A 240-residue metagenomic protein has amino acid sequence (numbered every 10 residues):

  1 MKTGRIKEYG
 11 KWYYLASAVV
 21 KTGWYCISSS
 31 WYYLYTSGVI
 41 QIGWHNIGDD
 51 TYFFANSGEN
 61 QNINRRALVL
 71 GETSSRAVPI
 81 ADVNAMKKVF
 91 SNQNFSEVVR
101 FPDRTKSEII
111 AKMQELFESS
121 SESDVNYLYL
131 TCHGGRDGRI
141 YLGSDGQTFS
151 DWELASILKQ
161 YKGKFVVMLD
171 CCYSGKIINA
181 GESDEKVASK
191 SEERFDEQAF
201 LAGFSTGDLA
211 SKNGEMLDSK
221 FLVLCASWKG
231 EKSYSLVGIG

Functional and structural regions predicted by a protein language model:
M1-I63: Extracellular adhesion/carbohydrate-binding repeat motifs centered on closely spaced tryptophans
R5, A67-V69, E97-R100, A210-G214 (+1 more regions): Conserved beta-strand scaffold positions in the cores of enzyme catalytic domains, especially in NTP/NDP-utilizing
T36, N56, D103, A226-W228: Active-site donor-binding loop signature of nucleotide-sugar glycosyltransferases
Q61-Y127, T131-R136: Boundary/activation segment at the start of structured domains
N62-I63, S119-S123, Q160, I177 (+1 more regions): Extracellular/periplasmic catalytic domains that process cell-envelope and extracellular macromolecules
K87, M113-E122, D151-Y161, E182: Mature extracellular/periplasmic domains of secretome proteins
T131-K162, I178-A180: A short, glycine/acidic-enriched catalytic loop
V166-M168, Y173-G240: Active-site-proximal C-terminal subdomain of hydrolase catalytic domains
